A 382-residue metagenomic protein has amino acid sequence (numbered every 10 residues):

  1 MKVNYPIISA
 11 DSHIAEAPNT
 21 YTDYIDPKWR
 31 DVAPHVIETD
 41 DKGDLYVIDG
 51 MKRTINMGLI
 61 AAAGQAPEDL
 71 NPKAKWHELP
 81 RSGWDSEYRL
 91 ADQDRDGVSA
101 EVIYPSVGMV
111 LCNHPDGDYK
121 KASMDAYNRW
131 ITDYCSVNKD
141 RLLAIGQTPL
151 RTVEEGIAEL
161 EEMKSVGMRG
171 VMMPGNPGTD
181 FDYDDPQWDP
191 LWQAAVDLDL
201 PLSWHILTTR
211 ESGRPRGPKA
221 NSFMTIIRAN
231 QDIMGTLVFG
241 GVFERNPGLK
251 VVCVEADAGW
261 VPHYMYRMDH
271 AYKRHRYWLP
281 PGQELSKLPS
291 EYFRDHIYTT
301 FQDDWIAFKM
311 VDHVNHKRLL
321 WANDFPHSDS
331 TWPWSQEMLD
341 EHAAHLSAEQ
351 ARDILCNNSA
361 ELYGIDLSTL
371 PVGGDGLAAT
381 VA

Functional and structural regions predicted by a protein language model:
K2-I8, A17-A66, P72, H77-A100 (+8 more regions): Mid-to-C-terminal alpha-helical segments outside catalytic/metal-binding sites
P6-S12, D118-Y119, T148-E155: Alpha-helical scaffold segments that form or flank carboxylate-/histidine-based iron centers
I7, A74-R81, A91-D94, V98-P115 (+2 more regions): Divalent metal-dependent hydrolysis catalytic cores, especially in the metallo-beta-lactamase
H13, E101, H205, E255 (+1 more regions): Histidine-centered active-site/metal-ligand motif
H13, S106, N176, L207-T208 (+1 more regions): Flexible loop residues that form catalytic and substrate-binding hotspots at small-molecule/glycan-binding clefts
E68-A74, V107-K120, E154, P218: Surface-exposed, active-site-proximal loop segments in enzymatic domains
L79-E87, S123-D125, R129, F181-P190: Aromatic- and glycine-enriched glycan-recognition loops and surfaces that form the carbohydrate-binding subsites
A122, C135-L143, T148, T152-L320 (+1 more regions): Catalytic pocket-lining loop regions of alpha/beta-barrel enzymes, especially the amidohydrolase/enolase/GH5 lineages
